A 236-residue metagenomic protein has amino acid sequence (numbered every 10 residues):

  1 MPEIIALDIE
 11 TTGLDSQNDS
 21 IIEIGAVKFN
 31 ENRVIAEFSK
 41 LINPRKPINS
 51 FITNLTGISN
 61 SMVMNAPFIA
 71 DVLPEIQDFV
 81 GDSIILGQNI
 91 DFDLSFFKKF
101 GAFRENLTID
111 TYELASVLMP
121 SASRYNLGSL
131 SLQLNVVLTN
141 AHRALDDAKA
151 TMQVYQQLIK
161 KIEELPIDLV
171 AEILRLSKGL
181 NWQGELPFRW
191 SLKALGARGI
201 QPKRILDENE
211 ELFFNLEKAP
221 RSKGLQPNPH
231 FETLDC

Functional and structural regions predicted by a protein language model:
M1-L107, P120-H142: Conserved non-catalytic scaffold segment of RNase H-like nuclease domains
D71, A115, A148-K149: Short secondary-structure boundary/hinge segments and terminal tails
I84-D91, S95-F96, F100, A122 (+1 more regions): Acidic, Mg2+-coordinating catalytic module of metal-dependent nucleases/exonucleases that use a two-metal-ion mechanism
E105-A115: Short, acidic/small-residue loops that bind anionic groups at enzyme active sites
Q156-C236: Acidic two-metal-ion nuclease catalytic site recognized across multiple nuclease folds, prominently DnaQ/RNase D-T
